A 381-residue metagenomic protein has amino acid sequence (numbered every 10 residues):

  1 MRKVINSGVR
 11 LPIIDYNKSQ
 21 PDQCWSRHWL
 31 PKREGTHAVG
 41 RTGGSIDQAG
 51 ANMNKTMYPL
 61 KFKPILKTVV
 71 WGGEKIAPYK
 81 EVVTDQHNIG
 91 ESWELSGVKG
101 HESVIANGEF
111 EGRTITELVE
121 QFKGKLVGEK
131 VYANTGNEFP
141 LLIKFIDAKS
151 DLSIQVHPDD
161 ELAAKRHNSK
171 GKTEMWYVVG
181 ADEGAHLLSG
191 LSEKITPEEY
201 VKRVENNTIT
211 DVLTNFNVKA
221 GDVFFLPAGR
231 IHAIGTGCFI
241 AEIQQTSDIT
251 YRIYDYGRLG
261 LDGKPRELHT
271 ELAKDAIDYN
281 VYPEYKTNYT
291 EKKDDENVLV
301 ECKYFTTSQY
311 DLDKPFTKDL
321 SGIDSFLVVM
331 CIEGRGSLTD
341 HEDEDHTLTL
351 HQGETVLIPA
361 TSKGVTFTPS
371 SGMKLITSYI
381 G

Functional and structural regions predicted by a protein language model:
R2-I195, D255-E284, T307: Transition-metal
G136-E138, I146-D151, D160, K170 (+4 more regions): Ligand-binding loop in jelly-roll beta-barrel domains
I143-K144, L152, E174-Y177, N215-F216 (+4 more regions): His/acidic/aromatic-lined binding-pocket segments of jelly-roll/cupin-type domains and related regulatory beta-sandwich
K194-N206, S325-S337: Short, basic/aromatic beta-hairpin or loop at an interaction surface
R203-Y251: Loop-centered beta-sheet repeat module
L213-F224, H341-T361: Short acidic-glycine-tyrosine-enriched beta hairpin
L268-D324: Functionally critical, mid-to-C-terminal surface segments that flank or help form catalytic/ligand
T317-K318, G334-T339, T355: Short beta-strand segments in beta-sandwich/barrel cores
